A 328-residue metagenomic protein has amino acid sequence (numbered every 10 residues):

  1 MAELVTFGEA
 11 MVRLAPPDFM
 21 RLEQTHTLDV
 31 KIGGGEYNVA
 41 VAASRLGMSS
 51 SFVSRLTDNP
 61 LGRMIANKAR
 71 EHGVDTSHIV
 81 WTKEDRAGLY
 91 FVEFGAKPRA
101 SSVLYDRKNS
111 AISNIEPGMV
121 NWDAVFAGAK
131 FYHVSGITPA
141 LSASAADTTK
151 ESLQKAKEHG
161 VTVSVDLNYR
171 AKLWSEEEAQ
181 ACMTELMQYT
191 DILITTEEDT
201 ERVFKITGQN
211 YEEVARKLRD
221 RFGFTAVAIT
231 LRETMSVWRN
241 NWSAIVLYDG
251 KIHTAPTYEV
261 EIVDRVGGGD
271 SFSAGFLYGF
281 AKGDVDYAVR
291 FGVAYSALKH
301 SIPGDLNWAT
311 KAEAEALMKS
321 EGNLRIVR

Functional and structural regions predicted by a protein language model:
M1-D75, P98, I115-P117, E261-V263 (+1 more regions): Glycine-rich phosphate/adenosyl-contacting loop at the front of the ribokinase-like
A10, L167, S271: Active-site metal-binding loops of divalent metal-dependent hydrolases
S49-G136, E315-R328: Conserved N-terminal subdomain of the carbohydrate kinase-like
A111-S113, T138-D147, R170-A179, K205-E212: Active-site glycine- and acidic-residue-rich loops that bind and position anionic ligands or nucleotide-like cofactors
T148-H159, C182-Y189: Catalytic-core regions built around general acid/base machinery
K155-T162, F222-T225: A short helix->loop->beta-strand "cap" motif at the edges of active sites that frequently abuts
L173-D249: Conserved phosphate/ATP/ADP-binding segment of small-molecule kinases
P256-E321, I326: Conserved post-catalytic alpha-helical subdomain immediately downstream of the catalytic base and nucleotide-binding
